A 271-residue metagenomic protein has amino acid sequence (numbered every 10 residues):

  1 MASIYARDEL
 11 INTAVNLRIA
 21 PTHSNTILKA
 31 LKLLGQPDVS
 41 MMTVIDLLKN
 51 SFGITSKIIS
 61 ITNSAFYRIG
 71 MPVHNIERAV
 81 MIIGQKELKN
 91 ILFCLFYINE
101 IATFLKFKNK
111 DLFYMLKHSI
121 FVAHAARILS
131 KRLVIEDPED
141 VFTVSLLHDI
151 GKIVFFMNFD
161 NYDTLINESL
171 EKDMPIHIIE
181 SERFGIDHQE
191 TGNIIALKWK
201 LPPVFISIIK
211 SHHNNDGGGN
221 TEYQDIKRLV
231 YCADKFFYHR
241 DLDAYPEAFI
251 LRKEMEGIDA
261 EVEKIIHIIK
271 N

Functional and structural regions predicted by a protein language model:
M1-N12, R252-N271: Terminal helices and disordered tails flanking the catalytic cores of nucleotide-processing hydrolases
M1-N161, L170, R183-D243: Conserved alpha-helical "signature site" that marks functionally important helical segments or helix/loop junctions
I83, D149-I150, P175-E182, D216-G218 (+1 more regions): Short, mixed-charge aromatic SLiMs
L112, I166, I179-E180, H239 (+2 more regions): Charged, low-complexity, helix-prone segments enriched in Lys/Glu/Asp/Gln
N167-H177: Short glycine/proline- and charge-enriched loop/turn segments that cap or connect secondary-structure elements
R240-K253: Short helix/strand-capping connector loops at secondary-structure junctions
